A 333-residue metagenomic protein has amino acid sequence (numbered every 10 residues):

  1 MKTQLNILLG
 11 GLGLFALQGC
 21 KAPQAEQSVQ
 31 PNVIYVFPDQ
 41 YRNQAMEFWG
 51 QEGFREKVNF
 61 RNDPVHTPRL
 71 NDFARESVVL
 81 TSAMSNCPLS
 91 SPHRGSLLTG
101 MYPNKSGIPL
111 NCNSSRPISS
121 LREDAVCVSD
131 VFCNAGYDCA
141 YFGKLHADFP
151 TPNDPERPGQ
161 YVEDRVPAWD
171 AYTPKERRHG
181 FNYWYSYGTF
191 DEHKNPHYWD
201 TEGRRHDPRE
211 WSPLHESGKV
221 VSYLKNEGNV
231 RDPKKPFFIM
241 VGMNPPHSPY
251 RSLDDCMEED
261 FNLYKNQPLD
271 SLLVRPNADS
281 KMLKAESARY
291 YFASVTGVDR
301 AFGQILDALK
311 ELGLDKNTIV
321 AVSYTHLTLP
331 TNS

Functional and structural regions predicted by a protein language model:
Q4-G13, C20-L327, S333: Formylglycine-dependent sulfatase
